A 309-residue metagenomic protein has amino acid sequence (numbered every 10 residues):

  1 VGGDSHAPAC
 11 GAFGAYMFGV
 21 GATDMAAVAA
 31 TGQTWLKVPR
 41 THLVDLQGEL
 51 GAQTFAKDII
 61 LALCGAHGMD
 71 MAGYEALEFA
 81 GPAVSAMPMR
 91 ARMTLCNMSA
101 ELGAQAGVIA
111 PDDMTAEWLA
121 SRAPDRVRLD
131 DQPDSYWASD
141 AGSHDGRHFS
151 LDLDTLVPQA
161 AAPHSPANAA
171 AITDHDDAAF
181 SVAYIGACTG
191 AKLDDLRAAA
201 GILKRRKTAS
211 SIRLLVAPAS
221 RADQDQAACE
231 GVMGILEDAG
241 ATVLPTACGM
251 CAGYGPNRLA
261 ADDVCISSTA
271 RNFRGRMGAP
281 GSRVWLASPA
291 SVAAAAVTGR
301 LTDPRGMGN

Functional and structural regions predicted by a protein language model:
V1-N309: Fe-S-dependent hydro-lyases/dehydratases of central metabolism
